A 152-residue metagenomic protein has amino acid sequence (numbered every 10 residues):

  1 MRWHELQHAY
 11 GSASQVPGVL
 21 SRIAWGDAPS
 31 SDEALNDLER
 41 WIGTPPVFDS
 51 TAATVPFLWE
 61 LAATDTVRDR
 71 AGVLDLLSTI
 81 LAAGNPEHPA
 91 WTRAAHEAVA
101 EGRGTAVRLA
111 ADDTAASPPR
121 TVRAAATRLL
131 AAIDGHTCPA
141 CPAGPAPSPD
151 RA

Functional and structural regions predicted by a protein language model:
R2-T64, D69-A82, P86, A90-A95: Alpha-helical solenoid scaffolds in large eukaryotic transport, assembly, and signaling factors
V99-A152: Eukaryote-biased recognition of C-terminal alpha-helical segments
